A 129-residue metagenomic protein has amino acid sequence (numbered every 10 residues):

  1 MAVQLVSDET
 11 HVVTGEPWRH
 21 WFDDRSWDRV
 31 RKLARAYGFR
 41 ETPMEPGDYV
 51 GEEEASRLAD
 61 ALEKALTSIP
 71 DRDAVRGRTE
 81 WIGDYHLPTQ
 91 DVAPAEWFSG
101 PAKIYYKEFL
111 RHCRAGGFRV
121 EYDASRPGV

Functional and structural regions predicted by a protein language model:
M1-V129: Acidic (Asp/Glu-rich) sequence patches and key acidic residues that form negatively charged surfaces used
